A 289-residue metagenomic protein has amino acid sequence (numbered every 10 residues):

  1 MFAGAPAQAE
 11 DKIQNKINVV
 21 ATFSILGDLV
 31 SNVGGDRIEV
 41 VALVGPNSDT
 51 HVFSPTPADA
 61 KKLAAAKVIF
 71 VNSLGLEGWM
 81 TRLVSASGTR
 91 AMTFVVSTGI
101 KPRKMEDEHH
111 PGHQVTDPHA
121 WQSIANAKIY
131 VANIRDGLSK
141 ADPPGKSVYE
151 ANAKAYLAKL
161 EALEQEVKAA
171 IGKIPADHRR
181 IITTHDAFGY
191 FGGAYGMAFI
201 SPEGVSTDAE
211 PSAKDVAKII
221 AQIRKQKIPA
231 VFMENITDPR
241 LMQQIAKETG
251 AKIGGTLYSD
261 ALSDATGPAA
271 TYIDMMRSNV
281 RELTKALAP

Functional and structural regions predicted by a protein language model:
M1-Q8: C-terminal segment of classical bacterial N-terminal signal peptides
A9-P289: Extracytoplasmic metal-acquisition and chelation regions
